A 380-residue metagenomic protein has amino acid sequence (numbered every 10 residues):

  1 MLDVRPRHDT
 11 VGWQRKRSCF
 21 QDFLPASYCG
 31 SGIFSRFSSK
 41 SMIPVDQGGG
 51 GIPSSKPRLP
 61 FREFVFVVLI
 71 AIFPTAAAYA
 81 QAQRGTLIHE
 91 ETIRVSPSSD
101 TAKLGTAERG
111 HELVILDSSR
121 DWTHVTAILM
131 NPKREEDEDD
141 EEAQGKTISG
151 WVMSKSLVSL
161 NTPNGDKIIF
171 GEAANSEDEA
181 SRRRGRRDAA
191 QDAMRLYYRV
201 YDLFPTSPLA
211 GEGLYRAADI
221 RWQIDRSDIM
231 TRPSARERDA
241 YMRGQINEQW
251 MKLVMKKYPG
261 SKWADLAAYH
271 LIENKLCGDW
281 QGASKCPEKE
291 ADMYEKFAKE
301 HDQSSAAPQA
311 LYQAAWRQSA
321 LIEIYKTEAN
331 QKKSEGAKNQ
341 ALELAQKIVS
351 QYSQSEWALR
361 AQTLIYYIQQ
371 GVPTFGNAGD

Functional and structural regions predicted by a protein language model:
F64-T75: Bacterial N-terminal signal peptides
T86-D121, N175, E179-R182: Beta-loop motif signature
S99-T101, A143, R187, V200-E212 (+8 more regions): Short solvent-exposed coil/turn linkers within tandem alpha-helical repeat scaffolds
T126-S176: Boundary regions of SH3-family modules and the immediately adjacent low-complexity/disordered segments in eukaryotic
D137-E142, D178-Q191, Q223-K252, C277-D292 (+1 more regions): Short coil/linker segments at helix-helix boundaries
N164-R182, L209-R232, G260-D279, P308-Y325 (+1 more regions): Amphipathic alpha-helical repeat scaffolds of TPR domains
